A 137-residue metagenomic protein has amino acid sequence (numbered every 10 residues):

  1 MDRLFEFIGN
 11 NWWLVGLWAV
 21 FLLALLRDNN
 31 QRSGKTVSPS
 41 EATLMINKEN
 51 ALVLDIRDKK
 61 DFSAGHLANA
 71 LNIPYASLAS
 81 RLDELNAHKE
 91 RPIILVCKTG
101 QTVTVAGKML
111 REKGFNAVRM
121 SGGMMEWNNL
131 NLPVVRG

Functional and structural regions predicted by a protein language model:
M1-P39, M45, A51, K59-P92 (+1 more regions): Rhodanese-like catalytic fold shared by cysteine-dependent sulfurtransferases and DSP/PTP-type phosphatases
L54: Active-site flanking residues adjacent to catalytic metal/cofactor-binding acidic residues
C97: Short cysteine clusters
